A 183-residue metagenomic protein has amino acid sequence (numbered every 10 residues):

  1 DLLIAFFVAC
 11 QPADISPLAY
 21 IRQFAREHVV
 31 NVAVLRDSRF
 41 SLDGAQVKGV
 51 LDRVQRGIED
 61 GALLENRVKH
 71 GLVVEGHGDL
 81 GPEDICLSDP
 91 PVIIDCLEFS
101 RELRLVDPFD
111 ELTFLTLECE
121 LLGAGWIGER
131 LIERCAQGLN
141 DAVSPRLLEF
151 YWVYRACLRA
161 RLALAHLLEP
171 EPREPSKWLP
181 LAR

Functional and structural regions predicted by a protein language model:
D1-P82, C86-R183: ATP-dependent phospho-/nucleotidyl transfer catalytic cores
